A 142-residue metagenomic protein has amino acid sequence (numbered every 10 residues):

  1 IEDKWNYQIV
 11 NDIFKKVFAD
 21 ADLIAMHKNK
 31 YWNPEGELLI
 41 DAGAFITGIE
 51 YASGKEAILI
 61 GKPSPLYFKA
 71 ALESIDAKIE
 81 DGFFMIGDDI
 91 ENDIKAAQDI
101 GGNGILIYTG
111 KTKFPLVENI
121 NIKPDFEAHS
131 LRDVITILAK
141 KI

Functional and structural regions predicted by a protein language model:
I1-I142: Asp-based, Mg2+/Mn2+-dependent phosphohydrolase catalytic module
